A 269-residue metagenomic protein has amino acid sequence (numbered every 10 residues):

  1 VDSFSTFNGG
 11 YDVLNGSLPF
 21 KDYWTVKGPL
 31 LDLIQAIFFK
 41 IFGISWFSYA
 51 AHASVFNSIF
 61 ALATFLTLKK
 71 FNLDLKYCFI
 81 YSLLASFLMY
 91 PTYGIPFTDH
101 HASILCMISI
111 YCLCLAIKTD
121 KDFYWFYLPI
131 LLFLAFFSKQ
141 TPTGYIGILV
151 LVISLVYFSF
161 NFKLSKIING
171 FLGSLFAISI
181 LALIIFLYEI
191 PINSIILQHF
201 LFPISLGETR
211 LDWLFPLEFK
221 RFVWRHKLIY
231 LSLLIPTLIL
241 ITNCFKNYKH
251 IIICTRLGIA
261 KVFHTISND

Functional and structural regions predicted by a protein language model:
V1-G9, F20-I37, I44-F47, Y188-I192: Extracytoplasmic catalytic/substrate-binding loops of multi-pass membrane glycan-assembly enzymes
P29, L33, F42-L62, R225-Y230: Loop-to-helix entry region of an early transmembrane alpha helix in multi-pass inner-membrane enzymes
I59-F87, F123: Transmembrane-helix signature of polytopic, membrane-embedded enzymes that assemble or transfer cell-envelope glycans
K69-N72, S109-F126, A135, S159-N161 (+1 more regions): Membrane-interface transmembrane helices that cradle and orient dolichyl/undecaprenyl
S86, Y124-P142, I146-L151, L181 (+1 more regions): Membrane-interface alpha helices of multi-pass inner-membrane proteins
T92-A102: Short acidic/glycine- and proline-prone juxtamembrane loop motifs at membrane-interface regions of multi-pass membrane
Y145-A177, C244: Perimembrane helix-loop-helix junctions
K227-T265: Hydrophobic, aromatic-rich transmembrane alpha-helices and their immediate juxtamembrane boundary segments
